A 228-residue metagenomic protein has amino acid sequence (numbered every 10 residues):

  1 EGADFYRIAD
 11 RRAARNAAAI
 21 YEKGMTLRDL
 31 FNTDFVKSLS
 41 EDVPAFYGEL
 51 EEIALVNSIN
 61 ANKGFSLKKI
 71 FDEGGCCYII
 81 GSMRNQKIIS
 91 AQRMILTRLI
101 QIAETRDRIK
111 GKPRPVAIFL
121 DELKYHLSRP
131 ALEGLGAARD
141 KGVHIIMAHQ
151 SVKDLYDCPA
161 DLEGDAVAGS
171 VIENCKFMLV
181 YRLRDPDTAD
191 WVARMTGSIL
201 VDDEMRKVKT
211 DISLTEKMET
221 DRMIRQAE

Functional and structural regions predicted by a protein language model:
E1-H144: P-loop NTPase motor domains
I80-T220: Conserved P-loop NTPase motor cores
